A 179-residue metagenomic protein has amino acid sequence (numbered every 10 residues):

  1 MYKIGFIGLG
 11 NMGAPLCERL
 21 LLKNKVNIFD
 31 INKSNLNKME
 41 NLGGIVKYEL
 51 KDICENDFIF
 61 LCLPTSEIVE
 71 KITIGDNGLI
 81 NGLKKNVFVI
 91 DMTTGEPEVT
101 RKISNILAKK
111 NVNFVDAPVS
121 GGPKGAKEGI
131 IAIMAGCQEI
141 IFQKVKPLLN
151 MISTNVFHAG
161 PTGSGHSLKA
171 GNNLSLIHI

Functional and structural regions predicted by a protein language model:
M1-L61, T93, P123: NAD(P)+-binding Rossmann beta1-loop-alpha1 motif at the extreme N-terminus of oxidoreductases
I4, L9, T94-L174: Rossmann-fold dinucleotide-binding core
C17-R19, E40, K71-I74, R101-N105 (+1 more regions): Short amphipathic alpha-helical segments
K23, L42, E55-N56, N86 (+3 more regions): Structured helix-beta-strand junction loops
L50-L61, S66-V112: Rossmann-fold NAD(P) dinucleotide-binding segment
I177-I179: Conserved small/polar residues in nucleotide/adenosyl-binding loops
